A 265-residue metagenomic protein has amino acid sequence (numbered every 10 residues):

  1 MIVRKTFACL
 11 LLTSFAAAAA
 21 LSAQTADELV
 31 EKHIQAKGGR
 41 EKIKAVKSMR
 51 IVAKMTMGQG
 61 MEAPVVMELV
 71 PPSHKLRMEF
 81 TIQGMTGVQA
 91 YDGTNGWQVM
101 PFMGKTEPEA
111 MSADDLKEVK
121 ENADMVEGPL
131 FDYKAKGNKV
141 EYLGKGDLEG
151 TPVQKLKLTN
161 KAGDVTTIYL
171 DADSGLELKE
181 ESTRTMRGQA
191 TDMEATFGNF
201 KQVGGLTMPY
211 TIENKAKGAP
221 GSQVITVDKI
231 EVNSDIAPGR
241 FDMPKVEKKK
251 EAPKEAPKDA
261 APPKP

Functional and structural regions predicted by a protein language model:
M1-R4: N-terminal secretory signal peptides that target proteins for export/translocation
A8-A18: Bacterial N-terminal signal peptides
A23-Q24: Boundary of Sec targeting at the N-terminus
D27-G104, G137-G144: N-terminal mature ectodomain segment of secretory-pathway/periplasmic proteins
Q83-M85, E149-M243: Gly/Pro-enriched, hydrophobic low-complexity segments that function as extracytoplasmic propeptides/linkers
W97-E127: Acidic/charged, solvent-exposed loop-and-adjacent secondary-structure segments enriched in E/D, K/R, S/T, and G/P
V119-K157, L176-K179: Short, conserved active-site entrance elements at the starts or edges of catalytic domains
K245-P265: Compositionally biased, proline/threonine/alanine/serine-rich low-complexity intrinsically disordered stretches
